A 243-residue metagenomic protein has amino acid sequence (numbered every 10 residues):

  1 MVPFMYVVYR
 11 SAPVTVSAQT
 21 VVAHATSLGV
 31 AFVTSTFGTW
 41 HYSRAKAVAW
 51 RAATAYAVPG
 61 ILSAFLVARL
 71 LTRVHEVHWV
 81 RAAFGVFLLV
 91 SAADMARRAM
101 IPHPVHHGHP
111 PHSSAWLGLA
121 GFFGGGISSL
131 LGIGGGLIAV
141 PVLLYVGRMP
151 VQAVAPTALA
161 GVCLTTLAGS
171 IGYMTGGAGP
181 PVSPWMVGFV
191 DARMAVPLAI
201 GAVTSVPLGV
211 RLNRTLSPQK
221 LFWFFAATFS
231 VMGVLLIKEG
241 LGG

Functional and structural regions predicted by a protein language model:
M1-F4, L130-V142: Transmembrane helix boundary and interhelical junction motifs in multipass membrane proteins
V2-T20, F37-I127, Y145, V151-A153 (+1 more regions): Juxtamembrane transmembrane-helix boundary motif
H24-A31, A57, I61, A158-T166 (+1 more regions): Transmembrane helix-bundle signature of multi-pass membrane transporters/permeases
A31-S35, S170: A structural-propensity feature for long, helix-poor, extended segments
A120, L137, L143, T157-A160: Alpha-helical membrane segments in multi-pass integral membrane proteins
G121-L131, T165-A168: Transmembrane alpha-helix interface/packing and boundary motifs in multi-pass membrane proteins, characterized by
A155-A158, L164, A168-I171, G201 (+1 more regions): Generic hydrophobic alpha-helical scaffold/packing signal
